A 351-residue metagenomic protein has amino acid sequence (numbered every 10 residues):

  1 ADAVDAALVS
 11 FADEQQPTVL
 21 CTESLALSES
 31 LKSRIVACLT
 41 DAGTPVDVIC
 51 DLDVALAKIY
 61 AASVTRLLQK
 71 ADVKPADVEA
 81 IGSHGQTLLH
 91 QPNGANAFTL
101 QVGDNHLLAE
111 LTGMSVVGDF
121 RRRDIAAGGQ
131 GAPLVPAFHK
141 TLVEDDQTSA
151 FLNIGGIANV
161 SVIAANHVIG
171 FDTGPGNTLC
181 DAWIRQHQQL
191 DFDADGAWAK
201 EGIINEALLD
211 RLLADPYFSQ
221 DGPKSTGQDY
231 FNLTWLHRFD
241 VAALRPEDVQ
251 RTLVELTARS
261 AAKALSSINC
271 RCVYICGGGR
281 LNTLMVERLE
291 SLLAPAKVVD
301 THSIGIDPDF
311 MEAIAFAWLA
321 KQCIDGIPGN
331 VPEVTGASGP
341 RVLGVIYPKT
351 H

Functional and structural regions predicted by a protein language model:
A1, P92, N96-T99, E110 (+2 more regions): Phosphate-binding/catalytic loop of phosphoryl-transfer enzymes
D2-V19, E23-S28, I169-A258, A262 (+2 more regions): Conserved ATP-utilizing enzyme core subdomain
L8, D77-G82, S149-N153, G170: Short glycine-aspartate micro-motif
T18-A57: Conserved non-catalytic scaffold segment of RNase H-like nuclease domains
G43-G103: Short beta-strand-loop/turn "lid" adjacent to the catalytic site in phosphate-handling enzymes
Q86, G156, G278-R280: Active-site metal-binding loops of divalent metal-dependent hydrolases
R251, E255, V299-H351: Glycine-rich phosphate-binding/hydrolytic loop that grips phosphoryl groups
C270-L292: Glycine-rich phosphate-binding loops at beta-strand->alpha-helix junctions
